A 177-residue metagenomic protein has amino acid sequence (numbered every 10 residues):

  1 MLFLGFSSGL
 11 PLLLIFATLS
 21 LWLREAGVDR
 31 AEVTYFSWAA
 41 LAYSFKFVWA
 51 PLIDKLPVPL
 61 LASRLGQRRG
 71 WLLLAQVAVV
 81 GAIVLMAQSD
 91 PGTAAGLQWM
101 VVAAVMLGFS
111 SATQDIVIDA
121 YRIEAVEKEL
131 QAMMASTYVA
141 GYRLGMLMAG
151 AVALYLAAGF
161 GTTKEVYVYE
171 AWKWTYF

Functional and structural regions predicted by a protein language model:
M1-Y43: Helix-loop boundary and gating motifs at the non-cytosolic
L23, G27-V28, P57, V117 (+2 more regions): Short helix-loop-helix connector
E32-P59, V79-V80: Central cavity-lining transmembrane alpha-helices of secondary-active solute carriers, predominantly the Major
A42-W49, A132-A158: Glycine-rich segments within core transmembrane alpha-helices of 12-TM secondary carriers
D54-L61, A87-P91, M148-E170: Transmembrane alpha-helix termini and helix-breaking/packing motifs in multi-pass membrane transporters
V58-P59, G70-A94: C-terminal ends and interior cores of transmembrane alpha-helices in multi-pass membrane transporters/permeases
M106-G141: Cytoplasmic helix-loop-helix junction between adjacent transmembrane helices in 12-TM secondary transporters
